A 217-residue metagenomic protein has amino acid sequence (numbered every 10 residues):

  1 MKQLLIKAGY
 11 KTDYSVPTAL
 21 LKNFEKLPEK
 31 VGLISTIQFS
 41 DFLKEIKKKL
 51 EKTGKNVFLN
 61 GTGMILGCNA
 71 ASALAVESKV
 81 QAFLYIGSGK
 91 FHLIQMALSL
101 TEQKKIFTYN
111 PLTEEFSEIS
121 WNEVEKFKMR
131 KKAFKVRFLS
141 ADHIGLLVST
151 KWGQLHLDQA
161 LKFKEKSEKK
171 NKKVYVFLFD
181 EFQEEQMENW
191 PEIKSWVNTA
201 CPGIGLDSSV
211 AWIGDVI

Functional and structural regions predicted by a protein language model:
M1-T101, K105-M129, F179: The feature marks the mature, well-folded catalytic cores of soluble enzymes
K2, I6, K172, E192-A211: Histidine/cysteine-enriched polar flanking segments
K7, D180-S195, I213-G214: Asparagine-biased alpha-helical interface segments
Q38-D41, K90-H92, K151-L155, P202-G205: Short acidic, S/G/P-rich loop/turn micro-motifs used as interaction or catalytic elements
Q81-A82, H143, S195: Structural motif
H92-K172, E184-N189: Redox- and metal-dependent alpha/beta enzyme cores, enriched for Fe-S-associated oxidoreductases and cofactor-handling
L98, E114, P202-I217: Peripheral docking tails and interdomain loops at the edges of cofactor- or intermediate-handling domains
K166-E168, L178, F182, D207-V210: Beta-sheet repeat architectures centered on beta-propellers
